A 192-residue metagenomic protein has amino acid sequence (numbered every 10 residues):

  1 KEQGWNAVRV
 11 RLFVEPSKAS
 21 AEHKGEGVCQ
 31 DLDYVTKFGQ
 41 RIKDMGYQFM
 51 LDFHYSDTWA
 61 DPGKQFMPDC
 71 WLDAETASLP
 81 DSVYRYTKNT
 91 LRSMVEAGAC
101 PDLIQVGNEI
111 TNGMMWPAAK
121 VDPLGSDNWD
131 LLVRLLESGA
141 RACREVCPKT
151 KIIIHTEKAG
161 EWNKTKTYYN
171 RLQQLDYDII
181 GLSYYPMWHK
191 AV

Functional and structural regions predicted by a protein language model:
K1-V8, I180, V192: Short intrinsically disordered, low-complexity coil segments enriched in acidic
E2, R85, T167-R171: Charged/polar, solvent-exposed surface patches and flexible loops
Q3-N128, V133-K151, E157: Substrate-binding cleft and catalytic face of glycoside hydrolase catalytic domains, especially the flexible beta-alpha
D130, R141, E145-K151, G160-V192: Glycoside hydrolase catalytic-domain groove-lining segments
